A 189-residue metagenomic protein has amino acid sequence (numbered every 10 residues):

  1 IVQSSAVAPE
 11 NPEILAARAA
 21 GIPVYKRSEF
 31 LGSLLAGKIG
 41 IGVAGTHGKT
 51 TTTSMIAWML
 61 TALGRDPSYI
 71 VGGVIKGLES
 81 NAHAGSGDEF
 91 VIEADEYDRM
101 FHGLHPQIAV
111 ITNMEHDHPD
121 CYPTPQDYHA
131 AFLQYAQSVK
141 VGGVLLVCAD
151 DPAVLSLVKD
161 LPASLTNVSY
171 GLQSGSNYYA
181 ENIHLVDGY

Functional and structural regions predicted by a protein language model:
S5-A149, A153-L165: Phosphate-binding loop of NTP-binding sites
L63, I183-Y189: Short, intrinsically disordered, charge-balanced linker/junction segments flanking boundaries in proteins
R99, L172, I183-L185: Short polar/acidic secondary-structure junctions
Q173-S176, G188: Glycine-/charge-enriched secondary-structure boundary and capping motifs
